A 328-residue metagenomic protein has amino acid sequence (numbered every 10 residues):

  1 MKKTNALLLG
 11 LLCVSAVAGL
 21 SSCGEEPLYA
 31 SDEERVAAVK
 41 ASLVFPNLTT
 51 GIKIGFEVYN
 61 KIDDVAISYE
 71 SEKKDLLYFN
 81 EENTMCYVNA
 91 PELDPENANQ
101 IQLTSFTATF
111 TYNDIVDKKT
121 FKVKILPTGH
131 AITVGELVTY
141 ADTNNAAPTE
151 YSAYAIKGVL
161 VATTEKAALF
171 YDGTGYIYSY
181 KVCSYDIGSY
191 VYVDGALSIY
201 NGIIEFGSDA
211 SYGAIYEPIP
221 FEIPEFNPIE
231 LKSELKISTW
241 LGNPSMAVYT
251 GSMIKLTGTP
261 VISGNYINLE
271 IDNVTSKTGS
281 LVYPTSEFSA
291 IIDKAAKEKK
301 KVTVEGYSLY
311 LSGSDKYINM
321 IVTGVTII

Functional and structural regions predicted by a protein language model:
M1-L9: Bacterial N-terminal signal peptides that target proteins for export
A18-S22: C-terminal motif of bacterial Sec signal peptides marking the signal peptidase cleavage site
E25-E26, L126-I328: OB-fold nucleic-acid-binding modules
P27-E70, S152, I156-L160: Solvent-exposed, low-complexity, repeat-rich "mucin-like" stalks and linkers
D63-F79, Y176: Short, solvent-exposed loop/linker segments at beta-strand-coil boundaries, enriched for Pro/Gly and Ser/Thr
Y78-I101, G195: Extracellular/luminal low-complexity segments enriched in Ser/Thr/Pro
N99-D114, K300-G306: Append "Rare intracellular matches occur via the same short Y/T/C beta-strand/loop motifs
D117-P127: C-terminal edge beta-strand
